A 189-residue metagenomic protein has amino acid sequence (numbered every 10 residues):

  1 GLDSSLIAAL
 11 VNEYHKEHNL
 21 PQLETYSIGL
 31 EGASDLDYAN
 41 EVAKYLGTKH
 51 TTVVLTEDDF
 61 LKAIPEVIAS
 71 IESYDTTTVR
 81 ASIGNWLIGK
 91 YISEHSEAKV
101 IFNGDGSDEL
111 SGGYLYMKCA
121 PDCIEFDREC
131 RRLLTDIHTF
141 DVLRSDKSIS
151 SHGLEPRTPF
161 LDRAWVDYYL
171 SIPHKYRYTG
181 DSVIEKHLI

Functional and structural regions predicted by a protein language model:
L2-I189: ATP-dependent adenylate-handling active sites, centered on carboxylate activation for C-N bond formation
